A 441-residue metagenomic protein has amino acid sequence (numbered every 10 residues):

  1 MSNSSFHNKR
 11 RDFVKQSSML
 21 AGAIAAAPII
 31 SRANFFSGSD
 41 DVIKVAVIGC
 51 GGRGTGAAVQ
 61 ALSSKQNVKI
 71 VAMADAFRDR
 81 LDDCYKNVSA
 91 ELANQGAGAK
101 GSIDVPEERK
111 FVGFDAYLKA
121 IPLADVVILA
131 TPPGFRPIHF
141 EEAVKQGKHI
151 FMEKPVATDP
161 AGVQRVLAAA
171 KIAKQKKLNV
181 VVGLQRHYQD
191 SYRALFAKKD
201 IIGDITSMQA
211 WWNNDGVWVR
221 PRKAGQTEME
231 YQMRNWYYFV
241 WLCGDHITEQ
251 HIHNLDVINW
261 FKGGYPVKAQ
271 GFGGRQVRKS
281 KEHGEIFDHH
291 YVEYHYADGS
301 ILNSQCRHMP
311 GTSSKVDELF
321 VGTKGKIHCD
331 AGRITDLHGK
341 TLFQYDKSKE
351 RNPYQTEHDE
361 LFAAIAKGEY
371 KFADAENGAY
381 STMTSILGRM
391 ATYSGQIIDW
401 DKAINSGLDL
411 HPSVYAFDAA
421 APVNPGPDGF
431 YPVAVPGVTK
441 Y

Functional and structural regions predicted by a protein language model:
S2-A21: N-terminal secretory signal peptides and thylakoid transit peptides that target proteins across membranes
S17, G22, G56, E249 (+4 more regions): C-terminal helical cap and adjacent loop that interface with cofactors, partners, or active-site loops
L20-K100, I258, V438-Y441: N-terminal Rossmann-like dinucleotide-binding module
G49-R53, K174-V182, R186-G284, P310-T312 (+3 more regions): Predominantly a Rossmann-like dinucleotide-binding segment in NAD(P)-dependent oxidoreductases
L92-L129: A structured beta-alpha segment of the ubiquitous adenosine-cofactor-binding alpha/beta core
V126, P137-R186: Beta-strand-loop-alpha-helix segment that lines the small-molecule cofactor/substrate pocket of alpha/beta enzymes
T131-G134: N-terminal glycine-rich "phosphate-gripper" loop used for MgATP/nucleotide binding and carboxylate activation
